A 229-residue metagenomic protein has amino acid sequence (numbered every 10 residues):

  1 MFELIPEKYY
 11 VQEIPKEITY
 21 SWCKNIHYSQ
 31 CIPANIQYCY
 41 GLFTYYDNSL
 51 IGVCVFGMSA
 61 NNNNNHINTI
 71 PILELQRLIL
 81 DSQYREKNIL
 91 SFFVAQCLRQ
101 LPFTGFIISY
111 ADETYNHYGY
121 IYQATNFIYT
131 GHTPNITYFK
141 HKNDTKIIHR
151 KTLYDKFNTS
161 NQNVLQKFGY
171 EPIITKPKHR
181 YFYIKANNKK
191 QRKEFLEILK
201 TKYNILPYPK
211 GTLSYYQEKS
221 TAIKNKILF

Functional and structural regions predicted by a protein language model:
M1-A34: Short amphipathic alpha-helix that is part of the acyltransferase structural core
K8, I174-P177, Y215-Y216: A positional "C-terminalness" feature that preferentially activates on distal terminal regions of long, nucleic
Y10-E13, G57-E171, Y183: Acyl-donor binding region in acyl/amide transferases
C23, I36-V55: Conserved beta-hairpin
S29-C31, Y129-G131, G169-I173, I205-P207: Short secondary-structure junctions
Q37, K176-Y181: Short hydrophobic/aromatic beta-strand or adjacent loop that forms the aromatic wall/cage of a ligand/substrate-binding
K185-N188: Extracellular/periplasmic envelope-modification machinery, especially enzymes that add or remove acyl/ester groups on
K193-F229: Short, cationic low-complexity segments
